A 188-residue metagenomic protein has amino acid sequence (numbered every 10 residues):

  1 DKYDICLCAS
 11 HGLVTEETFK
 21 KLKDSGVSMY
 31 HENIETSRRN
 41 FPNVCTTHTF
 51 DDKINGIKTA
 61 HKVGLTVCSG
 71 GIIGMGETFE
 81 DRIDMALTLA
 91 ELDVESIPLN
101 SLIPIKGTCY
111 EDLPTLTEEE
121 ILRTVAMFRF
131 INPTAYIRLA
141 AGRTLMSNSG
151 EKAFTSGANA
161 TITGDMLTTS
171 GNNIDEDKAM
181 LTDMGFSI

Functional and structural regions predicted by a protein language model:
D1, K23, I57-K62, V125-F130 (+1 more regions): Surface-exposed amphipathic alpha-helices with a cationic face
D1-I57, V67-G70, E95-P98: Core AdoMet radical
S10-V14, E35-S37, G70-G76, N100-P104 (+2 more regions): Active-site beta-loop-alpha junctions enriched in small/polar residues
V14-D24, M75-A90, T144-S156: Catalytic cores of alpha/beta
F19, I54-I57, A86, I121-V125 (+1 more regions): Generic structural signal for well-ordered alpha-helices, preferentially at hydrophobic/aromatic core positions
C45-D52, E77-D84, D112-E120: Alpha-helix N-cap and loop-to-helix initiation/capping positions
C68-G71, E80-L102: Oxyanion-binding "anion nests"
A90-I188: Auxiliary Fe-S-binding modules of radical SAM enzymes
